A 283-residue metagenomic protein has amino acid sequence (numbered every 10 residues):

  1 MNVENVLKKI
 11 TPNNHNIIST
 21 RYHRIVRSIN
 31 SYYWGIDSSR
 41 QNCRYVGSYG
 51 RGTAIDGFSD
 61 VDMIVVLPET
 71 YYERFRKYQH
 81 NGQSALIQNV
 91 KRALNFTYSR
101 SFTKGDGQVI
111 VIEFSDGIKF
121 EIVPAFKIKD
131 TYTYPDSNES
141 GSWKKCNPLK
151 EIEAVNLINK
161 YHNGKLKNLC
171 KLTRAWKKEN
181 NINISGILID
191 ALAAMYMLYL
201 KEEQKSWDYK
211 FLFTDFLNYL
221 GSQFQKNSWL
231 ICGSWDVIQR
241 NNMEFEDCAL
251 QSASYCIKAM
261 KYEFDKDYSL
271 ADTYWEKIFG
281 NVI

Functional and structural regions predicted by a protein language model:
M1, S228-I283: Terminal (often C-terminal) interaction modules
M1-F58, E69-N81: N-terminal regions immediately upstream of nucleotidyltransferase
H23-V26, K91, S99-L230, G280-I283: Catalytic cores of NTP-dependent nucleotidyl/adenyl transfer enzymes across multiple folds
I36-R40, F96-K104: Short secondary-structure junctions
G47-G50, V65-E69, F114-D116, P124-F126: Short, flexible loop/turn elements at secondary-structure junctions
G57-V61, S115-I118: A short, glycine/Asx- and small/polar-enriched loop/turn that sits immediately N-terminal to a beta-strand
Q83-Y98: A gly/proline- and charged-residue-enriched helix-loop-helix capping module
